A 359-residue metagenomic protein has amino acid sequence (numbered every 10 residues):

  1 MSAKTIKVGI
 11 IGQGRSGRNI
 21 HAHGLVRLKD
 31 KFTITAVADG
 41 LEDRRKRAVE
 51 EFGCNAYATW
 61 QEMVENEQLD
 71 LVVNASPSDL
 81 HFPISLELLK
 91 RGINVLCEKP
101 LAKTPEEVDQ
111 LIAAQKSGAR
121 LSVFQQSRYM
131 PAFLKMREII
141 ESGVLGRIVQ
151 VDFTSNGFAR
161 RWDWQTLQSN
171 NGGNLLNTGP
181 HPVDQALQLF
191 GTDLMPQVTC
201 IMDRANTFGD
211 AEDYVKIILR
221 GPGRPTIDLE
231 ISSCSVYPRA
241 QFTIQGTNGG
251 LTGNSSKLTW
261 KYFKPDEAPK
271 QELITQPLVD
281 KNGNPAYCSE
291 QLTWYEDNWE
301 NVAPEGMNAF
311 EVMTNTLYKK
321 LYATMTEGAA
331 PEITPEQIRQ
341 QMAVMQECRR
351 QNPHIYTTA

Functional and structural regions predicted by a protein language model:
M1-F52, H354, T358: N-terminal Rossmann-like dinucleotide-binding module
M1-T5, L71-V73, V302-A359: C-terminal helix-rich "cap/oligomerization" subdomain common to oxidoreductases
F52-I112: Beta-loop-alpha module in the N-terminal Rossmann-like domain of NAD(P)-dependent dehydrogenases, especially those
Q110-Q126, R147-D152: Rossmann-fold dehydrogenase core element
S127-F208: Predominantly a Rossmann-like dinucleotide-binding segment in NAD(P)-dependent oxidoreductases
N177, D184-P269, M307, N315-A329 (+1 more regions): Contiguous beta-strand/loop segments that form the cofactor/metal-binding neighborhood of enzyme cores
K264-E305: Charged, glycine/proline-rich intrinsically disordered loops and linkers
